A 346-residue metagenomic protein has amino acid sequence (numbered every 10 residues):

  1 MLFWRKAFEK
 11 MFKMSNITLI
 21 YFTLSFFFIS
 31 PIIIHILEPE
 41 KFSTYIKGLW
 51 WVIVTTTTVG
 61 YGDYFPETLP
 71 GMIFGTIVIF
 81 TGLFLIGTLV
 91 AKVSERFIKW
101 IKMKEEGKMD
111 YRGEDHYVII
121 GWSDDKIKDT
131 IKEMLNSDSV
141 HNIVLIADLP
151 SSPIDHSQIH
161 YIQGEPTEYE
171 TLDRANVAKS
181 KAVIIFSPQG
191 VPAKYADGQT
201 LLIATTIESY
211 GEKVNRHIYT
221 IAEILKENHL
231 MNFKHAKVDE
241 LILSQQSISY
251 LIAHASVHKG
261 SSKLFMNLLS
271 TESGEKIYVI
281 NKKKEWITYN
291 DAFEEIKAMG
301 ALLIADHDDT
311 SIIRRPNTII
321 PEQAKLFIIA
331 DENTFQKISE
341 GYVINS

Functional and structural regions predicted by a protein language model:
M1-T23, I36, F65-P66, P70 (+2 more regions): Cytosolic regulatory regions of ion transport systems
L24-I29: Hydrophobic alpha-helical transmembrane segments of multi-pass integral membrane proteins
S30-I33, K41-E106: Pore domain of cation channels
